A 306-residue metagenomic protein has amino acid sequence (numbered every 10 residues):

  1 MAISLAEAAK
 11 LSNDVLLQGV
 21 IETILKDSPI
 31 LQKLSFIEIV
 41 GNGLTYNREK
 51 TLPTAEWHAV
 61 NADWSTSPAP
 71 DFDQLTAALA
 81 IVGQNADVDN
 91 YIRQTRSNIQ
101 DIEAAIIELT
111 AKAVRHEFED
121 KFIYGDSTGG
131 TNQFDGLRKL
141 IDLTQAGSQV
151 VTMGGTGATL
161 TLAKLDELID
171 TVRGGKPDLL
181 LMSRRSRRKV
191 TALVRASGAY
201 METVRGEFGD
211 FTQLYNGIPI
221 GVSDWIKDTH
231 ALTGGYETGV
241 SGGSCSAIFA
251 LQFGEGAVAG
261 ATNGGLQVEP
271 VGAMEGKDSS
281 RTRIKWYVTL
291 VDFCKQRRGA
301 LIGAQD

Functional and structural regions predicted by a protein language model:
A2-D87, I107, G130-T131: Assembly/oligomerization interface modules of large self-assembling protein complexes
A2-Q18, W225, L232-D306: Extended, compositionally biased alpha-helical segments that mediate assembly or anchoring
S28-Q32, L165, L266-Q267: Short alpha-helical segments and helix-capping/turn motifs at coil-helix boundaries
L34, D120, D126, T203-E207: Short glycine-rich, low-complexity/disordered patches
V40-R48, L52, T159-G260: Extended oligomerization regions of viral-like shell subunits
Y46-R48, E108, K112, S183 (+1 more regions): Hydrophobic alpha-helical segments involved in membrane association or supramolecular assembly
V88-T171, N216, D224-I226, L301-D306: Alpha-helical scaffold segments that mediate packing/assembly in large oligomeric complexes
